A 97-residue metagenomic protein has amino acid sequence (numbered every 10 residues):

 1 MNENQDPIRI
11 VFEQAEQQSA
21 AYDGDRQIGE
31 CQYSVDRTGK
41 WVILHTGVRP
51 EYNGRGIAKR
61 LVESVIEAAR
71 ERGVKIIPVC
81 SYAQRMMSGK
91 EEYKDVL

Functional and structural regions predicted by a protein language model:
M1-Q18: Active-site rim helix/loop that mediates acceptor-substrate recognition in acyltransferases
Q17-I28: Conserved beta-hairpin
V35-I43, K75: A conserved beta-turn-beta hairpin within the catalytic core of GNAT-like acetyltransferases that forms part
T46-N53: A short, internal acetyl-CoA/4′-phosphopantetheine-binding micro-motif in the GNAT/acyltransferase core
G54-E67: Conserved acetyl-CoA-binding loop-helix of GNAT-fold acetyltransferases
E67-S81: Conserved GNAT acetyl-CoA-binding A-motif
K94-L97: Short, hinge-like loop/turn segments at secondary-structure boundaries
